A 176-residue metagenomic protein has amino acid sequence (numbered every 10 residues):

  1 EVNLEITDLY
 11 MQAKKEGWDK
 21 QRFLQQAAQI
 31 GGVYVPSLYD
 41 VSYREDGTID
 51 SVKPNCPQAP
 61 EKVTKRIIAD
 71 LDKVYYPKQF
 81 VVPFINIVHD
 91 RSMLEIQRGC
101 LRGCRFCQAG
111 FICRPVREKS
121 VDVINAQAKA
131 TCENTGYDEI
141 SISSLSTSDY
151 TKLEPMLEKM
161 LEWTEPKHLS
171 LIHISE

Functional and structural regions predicted by a protein language model:
E1-C56: Glycine-rich beta-alpha loop elements in corrinoid/cobalamin-binding modules across cobalamin-dependent enzymes
V2-L4, V41-Y43, P83, L101-R105 (+3 more regions): Flexible loop/turn segments at secondary-structure boundaries
N3, S92-C100, I124-C132, L157-M160: Structured alpha-helical segments in the cores of large, soluble enzyme domains
A13-E16, R114-D122, A130-D138, K159-L171: Secondary-structure transition/capping motifs at alpha-helix termini and the adjoining loop/turn into the next element
G32, R91-M93, G103, Y137-S141 (+1 more regions): Beta-sheet entry/capping signal
S42-M93: N-terminal [4Fe-4S]-dependent radical SAM core
N86-D122: Canonical Radical SAM [4Fe-4S] cluster-binding loop centered on the CxxxCxxC motif and its immediate flanking residues
I172-E176: Conserved small/polar residues in nucleotide/adenosyl-binding loops
